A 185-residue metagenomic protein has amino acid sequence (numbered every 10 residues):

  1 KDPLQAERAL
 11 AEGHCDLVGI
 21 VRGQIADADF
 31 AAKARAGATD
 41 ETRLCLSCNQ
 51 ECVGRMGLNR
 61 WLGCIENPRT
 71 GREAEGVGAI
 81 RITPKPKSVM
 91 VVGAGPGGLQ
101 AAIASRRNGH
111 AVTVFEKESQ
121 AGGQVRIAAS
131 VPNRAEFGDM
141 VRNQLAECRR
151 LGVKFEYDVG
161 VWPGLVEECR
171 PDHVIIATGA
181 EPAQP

Functional and structural regions predicted by a protein language model:
K1-V92, P96-R107, A111-V112, Q120 (+2 more regions): Flavin-dependent oxidoreductase catalytic cores
G13, R35-A38, S130-R134, V174: Short, hinge-like loop/turn segments at secondary-structure boundaries
G13-H14, L151, R170: Short, structured coil segments at secondary-structure junctions
R22, V159, T178: Glycine-rich, histidine-containing beta strand-loop boundary motifs that form or position
V91-D158, A183-P185: Beta1-alpha1 glycine-rich phosphate/pyrophosphate-binding loop at the start of Rossmann-like nucleotide-binding domains
P163-C169: Short amphipathic alpha-helix with an adjacent loop that forms part of the alpha/beta core around
P171-H173, A177-Q184: Glycine-/small-residue-rich beta->alpha transition segments that form the dinucleotide
